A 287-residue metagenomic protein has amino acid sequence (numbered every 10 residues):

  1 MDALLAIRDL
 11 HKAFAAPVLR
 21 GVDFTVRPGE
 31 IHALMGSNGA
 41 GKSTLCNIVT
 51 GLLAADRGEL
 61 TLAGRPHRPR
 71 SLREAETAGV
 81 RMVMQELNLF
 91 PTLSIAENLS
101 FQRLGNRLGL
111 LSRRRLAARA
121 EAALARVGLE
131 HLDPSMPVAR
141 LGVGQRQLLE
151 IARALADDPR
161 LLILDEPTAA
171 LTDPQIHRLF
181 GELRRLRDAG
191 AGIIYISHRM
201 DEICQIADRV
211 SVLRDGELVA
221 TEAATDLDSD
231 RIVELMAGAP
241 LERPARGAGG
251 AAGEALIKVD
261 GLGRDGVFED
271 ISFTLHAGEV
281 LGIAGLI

Functional and structural regions predicted by a protein language model:
D2-I287: Glycine-rich phosphate-binding loops of nucleotide-dependent enzymes
